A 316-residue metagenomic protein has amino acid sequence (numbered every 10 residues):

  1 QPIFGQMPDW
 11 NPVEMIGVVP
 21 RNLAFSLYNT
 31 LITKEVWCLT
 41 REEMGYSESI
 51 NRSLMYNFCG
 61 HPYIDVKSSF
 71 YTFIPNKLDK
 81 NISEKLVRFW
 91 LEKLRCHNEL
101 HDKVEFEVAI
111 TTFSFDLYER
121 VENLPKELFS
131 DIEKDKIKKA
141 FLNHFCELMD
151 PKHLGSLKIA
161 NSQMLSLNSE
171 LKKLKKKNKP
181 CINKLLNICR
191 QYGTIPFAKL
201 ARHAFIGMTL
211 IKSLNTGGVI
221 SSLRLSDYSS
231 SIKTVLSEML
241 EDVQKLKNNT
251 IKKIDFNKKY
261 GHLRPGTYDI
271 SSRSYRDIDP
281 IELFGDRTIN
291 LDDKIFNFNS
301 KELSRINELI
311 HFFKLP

Functional and structural regions predicted by a protein language model:
Q1-S304: Conserved divalent-metal-coordinating catalytic cores that perform phosphate/pyrophosphate/nucleotidyl transfer
I306-P316: Short, intrinsically disordered, charge-balanced linker/junction segments flanking boundaries in proteins
